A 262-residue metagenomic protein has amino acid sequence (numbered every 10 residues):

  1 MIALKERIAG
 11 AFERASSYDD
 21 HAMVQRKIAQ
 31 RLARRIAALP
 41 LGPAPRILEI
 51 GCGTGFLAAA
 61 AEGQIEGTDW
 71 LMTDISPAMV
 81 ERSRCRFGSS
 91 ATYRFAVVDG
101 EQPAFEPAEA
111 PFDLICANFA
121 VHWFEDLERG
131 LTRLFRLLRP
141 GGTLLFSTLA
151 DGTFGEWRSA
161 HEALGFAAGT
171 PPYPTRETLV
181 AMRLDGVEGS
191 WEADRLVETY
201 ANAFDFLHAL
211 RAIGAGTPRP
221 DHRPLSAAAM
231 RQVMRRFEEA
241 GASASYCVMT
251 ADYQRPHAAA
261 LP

Functional and structural regions predicted by a protein language model:
M1-S16: N-terminal, positively charged/glycine-rich alpha-helical extensions of SAM-dependent methyltransferases
M23-P43: Conserved alpha-helix/loop element of class I SAM-dependent methyltransferases that forms part of the SAM/SAH-binding
V24, T54-F56, S190-P262: Conserved Class I S-adenosyl-L-methionine
R46-A104: Class I SAM-dependent methyltransferase SAM/SAH-binding core
A104-I115: A short acidic, Gly/Pro-enriched loop at the edge of an enzyme's catalytic core that lines a small-molecule cofactor
D113-D126: A short SAM/SAH-binding and catalytic strip from SAM-dependent methyltransferases
E128-P140: A short glycine-rich, Lys/Arg-flanked "PGG" loop and its adjoining helix->strand segment in the class I
G141-A203, G216-S226: Conserved catalytic/acceptor-binding region of the Class I
